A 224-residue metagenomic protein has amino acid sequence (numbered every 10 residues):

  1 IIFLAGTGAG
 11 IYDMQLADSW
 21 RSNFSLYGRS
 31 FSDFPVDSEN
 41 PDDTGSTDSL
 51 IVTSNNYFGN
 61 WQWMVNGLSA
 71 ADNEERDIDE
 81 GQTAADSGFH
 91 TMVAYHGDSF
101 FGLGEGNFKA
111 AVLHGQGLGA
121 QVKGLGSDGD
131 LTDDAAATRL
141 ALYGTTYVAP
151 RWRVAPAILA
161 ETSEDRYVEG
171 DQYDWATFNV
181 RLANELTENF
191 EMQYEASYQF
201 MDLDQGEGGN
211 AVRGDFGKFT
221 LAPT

Functional and structural regions predicted by a protein language model:
I1-A71, T220: Outer membrane beta-barrel
Y57-A70, T83-T220: Detector for outer-membrane/organellar transmembrane beta-barrel domains, recognizing the amphipathic beta-strand
R76-Q82: Flexible loop and strand-edge segments within Gram-negative outer membrane beta-barrel domains
A222-T224: Long, ordered, amphipathic alpha-helical scaffolds
